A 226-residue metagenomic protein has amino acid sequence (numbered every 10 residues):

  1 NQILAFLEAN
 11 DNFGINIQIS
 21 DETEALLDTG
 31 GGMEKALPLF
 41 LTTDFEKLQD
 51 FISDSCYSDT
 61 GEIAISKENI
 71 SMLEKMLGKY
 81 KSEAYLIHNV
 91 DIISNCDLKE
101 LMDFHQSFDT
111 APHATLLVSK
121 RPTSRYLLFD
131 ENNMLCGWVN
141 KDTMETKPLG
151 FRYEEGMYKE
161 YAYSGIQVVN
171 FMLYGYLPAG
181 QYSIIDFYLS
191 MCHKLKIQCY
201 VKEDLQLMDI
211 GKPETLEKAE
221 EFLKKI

Functional and structural regions predicted by a protein language model:
I3-L4, E8-E131: Conserved beta-loop-beta/alpha segment of the NTase-like Rossmann-fold superfamily that binds/positions NTPs
F45-Q49, S53-A64, E74-G78, L86 (+4 more regions): Catalytic-core segments of class I nucleotidyltransferases/pyrophosphorylases that form NMP-activated intermediates
